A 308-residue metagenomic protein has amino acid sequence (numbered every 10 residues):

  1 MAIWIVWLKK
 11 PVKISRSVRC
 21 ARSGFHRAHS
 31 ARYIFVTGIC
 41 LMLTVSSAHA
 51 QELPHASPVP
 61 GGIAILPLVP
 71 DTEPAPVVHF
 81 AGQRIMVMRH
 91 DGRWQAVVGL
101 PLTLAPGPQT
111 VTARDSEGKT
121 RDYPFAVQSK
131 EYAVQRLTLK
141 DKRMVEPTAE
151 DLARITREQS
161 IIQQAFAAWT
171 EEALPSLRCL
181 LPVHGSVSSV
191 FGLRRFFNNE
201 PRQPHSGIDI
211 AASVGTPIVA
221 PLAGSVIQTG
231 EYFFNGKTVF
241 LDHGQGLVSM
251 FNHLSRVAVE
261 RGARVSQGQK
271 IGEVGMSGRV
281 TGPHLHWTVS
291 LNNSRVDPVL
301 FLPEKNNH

Functional and structural regions predicted by a protein language model:
W4-W7: Tryptophan (W) side chains
P11, S15-A31: Short, low-complexity intrinsically disordered segments enriched in A/P/G/S/L with frequent Arg, especially at protein
Y33-T44: Bacterial N-terminal signal peptides
H49-P124, S129-E131: Cationic-aromatic interfacial patches
L53, P124-N235: Surface-exposed, glycine-biased beta-strand/turn segments
L180-H308: Catalytic cores of peptidoglycan-degrading enzymes
